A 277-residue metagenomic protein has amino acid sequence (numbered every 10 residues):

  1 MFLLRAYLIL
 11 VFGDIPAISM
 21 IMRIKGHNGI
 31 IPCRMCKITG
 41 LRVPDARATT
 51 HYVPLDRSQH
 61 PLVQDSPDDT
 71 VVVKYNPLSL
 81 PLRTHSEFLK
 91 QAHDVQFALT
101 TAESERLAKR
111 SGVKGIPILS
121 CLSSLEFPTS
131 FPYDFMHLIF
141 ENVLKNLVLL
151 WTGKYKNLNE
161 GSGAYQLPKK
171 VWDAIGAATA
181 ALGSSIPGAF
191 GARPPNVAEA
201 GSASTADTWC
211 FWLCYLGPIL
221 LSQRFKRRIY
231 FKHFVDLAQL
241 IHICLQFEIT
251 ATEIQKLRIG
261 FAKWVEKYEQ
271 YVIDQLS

Functional and structural regions predicted by a protein language model:
M1-A206: Domain-level detector for long, ordered catalytic/regulatory cores in large eukaryotic signaling and trafficking
K25, V171, I186, A200-L213 (+3 more regions): Secondary-structure capping and boundary motifs in well-ordered enzyme cores
M35, F211-S222, H233-I243: Short, hydrophobic/amphipathic alpha-helical patches that form generic packing surfaces within helical domains
L41-P44, R224-R228: Short amphipathic alpha-helical segments with coiled-coil-like heptad repeat character
V143-L147, T179, L216, L237 (+1 more regions): Hydrophobic alpha-helical packing residues
G153, A174, F211-C214, E266: Intrinsic disorder/low-complexity segments enriched in polar/charged and small flexible residues
P194-S202, L221-K226, Q270-S277: Acidic, serine/threonine- and proline-rich low-complexity regulatory regions
R228-S277: Alpha-helical bundle/repeat cores within regulatory domains of eukaryotic proteins
